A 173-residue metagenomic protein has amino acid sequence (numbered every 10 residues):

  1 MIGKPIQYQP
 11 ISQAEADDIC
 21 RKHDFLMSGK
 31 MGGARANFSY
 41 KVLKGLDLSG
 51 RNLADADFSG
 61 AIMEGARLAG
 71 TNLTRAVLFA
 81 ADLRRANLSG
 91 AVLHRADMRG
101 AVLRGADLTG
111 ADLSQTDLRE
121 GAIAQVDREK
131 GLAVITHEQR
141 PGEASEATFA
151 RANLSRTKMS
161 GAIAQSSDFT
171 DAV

Functional and structural regions predicted by a protein language model:
I2-D17, D24-V173: Tandem repeat scaffolds
